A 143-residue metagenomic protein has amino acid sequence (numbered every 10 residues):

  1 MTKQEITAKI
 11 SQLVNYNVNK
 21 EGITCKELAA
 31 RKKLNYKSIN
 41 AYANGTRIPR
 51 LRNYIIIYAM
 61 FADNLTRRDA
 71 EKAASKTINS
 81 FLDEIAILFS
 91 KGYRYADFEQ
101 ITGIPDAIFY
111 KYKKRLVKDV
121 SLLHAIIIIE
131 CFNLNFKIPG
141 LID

Functional and structural regions predicted by a protein language model:
M1-E21, T66-R94: A short, Lys/Arg-rich alpha-helix, primarily the initiator
V14, C25, Y54, Y95 (+1 more regions): Generic structural marker for isolated residues within well-ordered, non-membrane alpha-helices of soluble domains
N19, N44-T46, K114-V117: Residue-level detection of the helix-turn-helix DNA-binding "recognition helix"
K20-N40, K91-K111: Short alpha-helical DNA-recognition segment
L51-R68, S121-I138: DNA major-groove recognition helix of helix-turn-helix/homeodomain DNA-binding modules
G140-D143: Short acidic DE-rich linear segments
